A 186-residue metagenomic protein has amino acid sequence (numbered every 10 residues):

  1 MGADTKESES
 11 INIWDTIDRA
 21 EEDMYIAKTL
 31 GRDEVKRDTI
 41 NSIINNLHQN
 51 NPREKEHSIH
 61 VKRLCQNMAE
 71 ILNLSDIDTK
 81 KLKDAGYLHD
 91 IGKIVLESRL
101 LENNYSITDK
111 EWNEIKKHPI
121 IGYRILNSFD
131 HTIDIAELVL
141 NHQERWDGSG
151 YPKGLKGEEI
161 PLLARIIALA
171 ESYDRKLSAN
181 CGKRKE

Functional and structural regions predicted by a protein language model:
M1, R32-E34, H131, E159: Catalytic core regions of nucleotide second-messenger enzymes
M1-E21: A short glycine-enriched loop-to-beta-strand structural element that forms part of the catalytic core of nucleotide
E7, W14, L30, P52-K55 (+1 more regions): Charge-dense, low-complexity intrinsically disordered segments
A20, R32-I43: HAMP domain helices
T39-E186: Histidine- and acidic-residue-rich, metal-dependent catalytic cores
